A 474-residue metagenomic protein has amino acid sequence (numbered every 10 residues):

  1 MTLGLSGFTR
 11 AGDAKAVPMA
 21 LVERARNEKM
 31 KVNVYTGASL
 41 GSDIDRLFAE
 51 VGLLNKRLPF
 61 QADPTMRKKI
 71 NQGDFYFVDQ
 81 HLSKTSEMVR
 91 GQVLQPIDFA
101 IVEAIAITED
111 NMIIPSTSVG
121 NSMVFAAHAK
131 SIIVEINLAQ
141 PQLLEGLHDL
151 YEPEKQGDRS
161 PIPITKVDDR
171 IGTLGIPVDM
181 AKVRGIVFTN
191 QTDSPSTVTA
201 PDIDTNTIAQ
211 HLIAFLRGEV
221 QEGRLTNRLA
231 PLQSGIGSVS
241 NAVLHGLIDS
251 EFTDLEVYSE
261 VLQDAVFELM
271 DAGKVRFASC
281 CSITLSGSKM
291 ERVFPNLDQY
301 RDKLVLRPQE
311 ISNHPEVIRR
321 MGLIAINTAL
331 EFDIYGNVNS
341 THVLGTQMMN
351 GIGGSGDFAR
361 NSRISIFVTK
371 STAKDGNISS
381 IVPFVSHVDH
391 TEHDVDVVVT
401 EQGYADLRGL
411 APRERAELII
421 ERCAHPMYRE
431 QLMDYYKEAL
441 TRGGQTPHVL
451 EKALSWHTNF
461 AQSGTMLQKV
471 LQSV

Functional and structural regions predicted by a protein language model:
M1-V474: Conserved alpha/beta enzyme-core scaffold
